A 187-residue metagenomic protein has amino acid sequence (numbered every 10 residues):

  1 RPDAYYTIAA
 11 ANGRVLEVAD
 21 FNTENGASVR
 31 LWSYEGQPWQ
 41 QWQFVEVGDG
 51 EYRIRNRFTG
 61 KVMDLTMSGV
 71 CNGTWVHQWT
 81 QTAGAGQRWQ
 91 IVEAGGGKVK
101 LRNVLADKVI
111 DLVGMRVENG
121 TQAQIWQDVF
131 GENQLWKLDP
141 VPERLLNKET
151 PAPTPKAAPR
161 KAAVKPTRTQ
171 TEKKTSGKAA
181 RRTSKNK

Functional and structural regions predicted by a protein language model:
R1-A157, K165-R168, K174, K178-K187: Lectin-like carbohydrate-binding module/patch detector with strong preference for beta-trefoil
